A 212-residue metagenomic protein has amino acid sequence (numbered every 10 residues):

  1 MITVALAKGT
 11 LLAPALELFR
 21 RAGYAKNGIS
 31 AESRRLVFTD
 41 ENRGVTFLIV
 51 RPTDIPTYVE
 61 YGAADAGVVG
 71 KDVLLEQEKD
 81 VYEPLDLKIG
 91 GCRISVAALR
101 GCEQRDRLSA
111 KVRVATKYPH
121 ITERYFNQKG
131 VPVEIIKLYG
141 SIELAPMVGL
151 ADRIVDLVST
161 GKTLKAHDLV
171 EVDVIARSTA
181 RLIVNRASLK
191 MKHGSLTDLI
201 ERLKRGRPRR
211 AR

Functional and structural regions predicted by a protein language model:
M1-R212: Domain-level signature for soluble enzymes in the chorismate/prephenate branch of the shikimate pathway
